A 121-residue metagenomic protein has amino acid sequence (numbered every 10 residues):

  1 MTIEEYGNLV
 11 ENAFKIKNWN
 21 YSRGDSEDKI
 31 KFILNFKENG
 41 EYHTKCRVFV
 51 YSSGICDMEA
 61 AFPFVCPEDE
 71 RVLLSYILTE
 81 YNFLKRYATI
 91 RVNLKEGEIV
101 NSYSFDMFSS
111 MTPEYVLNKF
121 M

Functional and structural regions predicted by a protein language model:
M1-Y21: Amphipathic alpha-helical segments
E4, N8, V72, N118-M121: Short, well-ordered alpha-helical segments
N8-K15, N35-E41, I77-L84: Short, solvent-exposed secondary-structure boundary motifs
K17-T44, V50-M58, F62-P63: Ser/Thr-rich, low-complexity intrinsically disordered terminal regions
E38-G40, F64-C66, F105-S109: Beta-strand elements of well-folded, non-transmembrane domains
E59-E98, S102: Short, internal acidic amphipathic alpha-helical interface segments that mediate docking to partner proteins
M107-F120: A short acidic/glycine-rich loop-to-helix N-cap element
